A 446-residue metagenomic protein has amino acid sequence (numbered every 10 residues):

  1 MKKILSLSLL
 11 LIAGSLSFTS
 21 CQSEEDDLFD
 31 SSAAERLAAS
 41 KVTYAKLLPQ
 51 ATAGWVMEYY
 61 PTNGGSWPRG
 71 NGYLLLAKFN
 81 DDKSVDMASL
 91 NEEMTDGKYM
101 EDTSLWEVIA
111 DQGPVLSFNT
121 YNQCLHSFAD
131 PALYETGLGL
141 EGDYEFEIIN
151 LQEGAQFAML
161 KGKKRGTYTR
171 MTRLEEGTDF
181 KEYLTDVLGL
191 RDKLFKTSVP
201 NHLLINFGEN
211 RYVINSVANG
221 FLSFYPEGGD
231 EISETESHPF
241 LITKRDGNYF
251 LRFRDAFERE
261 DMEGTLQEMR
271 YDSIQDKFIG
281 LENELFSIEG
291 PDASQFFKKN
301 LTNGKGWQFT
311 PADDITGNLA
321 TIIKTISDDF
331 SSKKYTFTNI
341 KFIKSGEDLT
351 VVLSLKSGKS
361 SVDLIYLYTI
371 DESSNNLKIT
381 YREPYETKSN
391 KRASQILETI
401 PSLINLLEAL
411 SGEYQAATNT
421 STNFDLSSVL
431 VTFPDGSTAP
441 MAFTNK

Functional and structural regions predicted by a protein language model:
M1-S8: Bacterial N-terminal signal peptides that target proteins for export
L11-S15: Alpha-helical transmembrane segments
L16-S20: C-terminal motif of bacterial Sec signal peptides marking the signal peptidase cleavage site
Q22-G113, L151, T167, E176-T197 (+2 more regions): Acidic/polar, low-complexity intrinsically disordered N-terminal segments immediately downstream of a Sec signal
Y73-F79, S104-E107, D143-N150, H238-F240 (+3 more regions): Hydrophobic/aromatic beta-strand elements that line small-molecule binding cavities or substrate pockets in beta-rich
S84-T235: Long, acidic/polar, low-complexity amphipathic helices and coiled-coil-like
L160-K161, V429-P434: Short, exposed beta-strand-loop hairpins at the edges of beta-sheets in extracellular/periplasmic proteins
Y168, T172-S427, S437-K446: Preference for solvent-exposed, low-hydrophobicity sequence contexts
